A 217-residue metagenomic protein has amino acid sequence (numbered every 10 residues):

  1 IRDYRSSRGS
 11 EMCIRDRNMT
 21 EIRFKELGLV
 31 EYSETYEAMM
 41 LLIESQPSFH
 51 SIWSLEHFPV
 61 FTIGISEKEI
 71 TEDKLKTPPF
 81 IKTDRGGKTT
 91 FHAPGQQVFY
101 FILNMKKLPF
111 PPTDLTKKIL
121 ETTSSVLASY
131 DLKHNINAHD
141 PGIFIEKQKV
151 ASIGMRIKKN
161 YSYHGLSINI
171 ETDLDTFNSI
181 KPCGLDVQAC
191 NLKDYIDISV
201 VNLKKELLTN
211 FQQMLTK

Functional and structural regions predicted by a protein language model:
I1-D16: Single conserved hydrophobic/aromatic residue that forms the stacking wall/gate of nucleotide- or nucleobase-binding
E11, P59-V60, Q96, N160 (+1 more regions): Structural motif
N18-V150: N-terminal lobe of the biotin/lipoate ligase/transferase fold
E21-L27, Q46, K107-V150, R156-K217: Long, positively charged amphipathic alpha-helical accessory segments at protein N-termini or as interdomain linkers
